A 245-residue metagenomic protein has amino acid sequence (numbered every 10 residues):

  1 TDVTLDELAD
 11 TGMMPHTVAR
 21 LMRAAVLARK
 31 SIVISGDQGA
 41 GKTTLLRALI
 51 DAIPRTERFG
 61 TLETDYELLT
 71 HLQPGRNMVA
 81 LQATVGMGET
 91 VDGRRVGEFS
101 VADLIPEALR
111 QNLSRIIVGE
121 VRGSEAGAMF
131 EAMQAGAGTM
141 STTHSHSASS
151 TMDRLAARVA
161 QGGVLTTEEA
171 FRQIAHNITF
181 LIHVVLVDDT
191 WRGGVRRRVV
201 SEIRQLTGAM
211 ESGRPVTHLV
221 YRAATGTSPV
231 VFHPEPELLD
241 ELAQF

Functional and structural regions predicted by a protein language model:
T1-A28: P-loop NTP-binding catalytic core
D2, G86-G88, V187, A209: Active-site/binding-pocket entry motifs
T17, L21, D103, G127-A128 (+1 more regions): Short Gly/charged-rich anion-binding patches and loops
R29-Q38, D51-A175: Switch/coupling sub-region of P-loop NTPases
K42: Conserved lysine of the Walker
L45-L46, I50: Post-Walker A alpha-helix
A128-E131, F171-E202, G208: Helical/strand "switch-coupling" subdomains that flank nucleotide/phosphate-binding cores, especially in P-loop NTPases
G193-F245: NTP-binding/hydrolysis catalytic cores, primarily Walker-type P-loop NTPases
